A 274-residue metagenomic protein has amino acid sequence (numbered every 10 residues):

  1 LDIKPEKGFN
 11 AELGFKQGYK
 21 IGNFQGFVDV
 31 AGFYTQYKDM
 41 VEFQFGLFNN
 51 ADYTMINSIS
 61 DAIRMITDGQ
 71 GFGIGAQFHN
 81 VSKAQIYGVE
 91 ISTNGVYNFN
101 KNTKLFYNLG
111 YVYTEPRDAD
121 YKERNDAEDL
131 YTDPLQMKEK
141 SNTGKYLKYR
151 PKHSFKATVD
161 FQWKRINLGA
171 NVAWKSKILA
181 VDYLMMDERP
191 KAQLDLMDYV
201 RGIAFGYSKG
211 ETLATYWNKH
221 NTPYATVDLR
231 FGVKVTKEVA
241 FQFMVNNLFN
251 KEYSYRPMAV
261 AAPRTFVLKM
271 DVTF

Functional and structural regions predicted by a protein language model:
L1, F45-H79, R189-N218: Flexible glycine-rich, low-complexity coil/linker segments exposed to the extracellular/periplasmic environment
L1-Q36, T236: Structural signature of Gram-negative outer-membrane beta-barrels, strongest in the C-terminal barrel of TonB-dependent
K4-E6, N10, I86, K104-V112 (+1 more regions): Conserved C-terminal beta-signal and adjacent last beta-strands/turns of outer-membrane beta-barrel proteins
N23, A31-Q36, N50-L184: Gram-negative outer-membrane beta-barrel transporters
F27, R64-M65, P223-D228: Short, mixed-charge, low-aromatic patches
D39-F43: Switch/connector loops and helix/strand junctions flanking conserved nucleotide-binding motifs in nucleotide-processing
